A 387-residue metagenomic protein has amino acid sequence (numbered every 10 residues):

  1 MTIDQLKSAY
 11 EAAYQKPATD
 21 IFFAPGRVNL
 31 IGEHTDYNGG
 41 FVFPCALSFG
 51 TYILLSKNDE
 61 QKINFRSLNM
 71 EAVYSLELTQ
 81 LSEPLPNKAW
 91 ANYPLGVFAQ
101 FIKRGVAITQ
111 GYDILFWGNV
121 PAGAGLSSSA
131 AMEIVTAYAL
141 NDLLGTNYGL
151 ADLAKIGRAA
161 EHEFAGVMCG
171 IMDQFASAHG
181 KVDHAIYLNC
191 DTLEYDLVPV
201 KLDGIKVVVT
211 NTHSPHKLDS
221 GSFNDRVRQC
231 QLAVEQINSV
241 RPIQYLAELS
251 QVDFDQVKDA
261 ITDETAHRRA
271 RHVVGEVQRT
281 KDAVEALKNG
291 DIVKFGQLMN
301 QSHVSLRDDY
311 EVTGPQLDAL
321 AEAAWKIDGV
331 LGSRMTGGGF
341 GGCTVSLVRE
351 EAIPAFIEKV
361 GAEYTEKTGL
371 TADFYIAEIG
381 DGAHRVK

Functional and structural regions predicted by a protein language model:
M1-F22, F41, S75, Q80 (+3 more regions): Gly/Ser-rich oxyanion-binding loop with an adjacent helix/lid that shapes the negatively charged ligand pocket
M1-R27, Y52-S56, E60-N87, H184-G332 (+1 more regions): C-terminal nucleotide
F23-P25, G111, G337-G341, E378: Short Gly/Ser/Thr- and Asp/Glu-enriched loop/turn motifs at secondary-structure junctions
V28, G32-D36, N119-T136, G329-L347: Glycine/serine-rich anion-binding loops at beta->alpha junctions that coordinate negatively charged ligand groups
L30, H162-A165, G361: Conserved post-catalytic alpha-helical subdomain immediately downstream of the catalytic base and nucleotide-binding
I31-V42, C169: Glycine-rich phosphate/pyrophosphate-binding beta-alpha loops
G39-A46, R226-V227: Short Gly/aromatic-enriched secondary-structure transition segments
